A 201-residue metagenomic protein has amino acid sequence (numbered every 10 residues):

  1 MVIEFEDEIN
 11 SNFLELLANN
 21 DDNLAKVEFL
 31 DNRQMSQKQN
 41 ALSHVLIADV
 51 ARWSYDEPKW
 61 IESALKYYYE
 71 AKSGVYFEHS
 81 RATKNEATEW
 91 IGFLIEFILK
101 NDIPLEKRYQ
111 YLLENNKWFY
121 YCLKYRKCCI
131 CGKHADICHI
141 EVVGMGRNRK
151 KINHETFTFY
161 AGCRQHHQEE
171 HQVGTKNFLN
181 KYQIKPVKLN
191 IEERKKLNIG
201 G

Functional and structural regions predicted by a protein language model:
M1-N19: Short, charged/polar N-terminal "headpieces" of proteins
E15-K72: The feature represents the first ordered module of a protein
M35, E78-E86, N116-F119, K150-H154: Conserved aromatic-histidine-acidic binding/catalytic patches
K66-K107: Charged, alpha-helical interface segments at or near domain boundaries
N101-K127, K151-N153: Short, charged surface segments at domain edges that flank catalytic/cofactor-binding sites
K127-F159, T175-K176: Histidine-centered nuclease catalytic patch
T158-Q165, K188-G201: Short Fe-S-cluster ligation motifs
Y160-L179: Short Cys/His-centered divalent metal-binding micro-motifs
